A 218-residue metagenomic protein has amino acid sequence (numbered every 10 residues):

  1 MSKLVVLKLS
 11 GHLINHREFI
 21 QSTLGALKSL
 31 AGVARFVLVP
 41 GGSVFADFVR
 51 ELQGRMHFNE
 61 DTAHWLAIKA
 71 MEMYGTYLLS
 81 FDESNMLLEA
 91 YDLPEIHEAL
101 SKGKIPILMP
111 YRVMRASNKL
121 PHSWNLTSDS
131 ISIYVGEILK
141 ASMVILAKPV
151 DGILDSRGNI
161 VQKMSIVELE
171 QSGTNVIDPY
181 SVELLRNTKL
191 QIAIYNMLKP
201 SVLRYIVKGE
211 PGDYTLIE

Functional and structural regions predicted by a protein language model:
M1-E218: C-terminal catalytic "cap/lid" subdomain
